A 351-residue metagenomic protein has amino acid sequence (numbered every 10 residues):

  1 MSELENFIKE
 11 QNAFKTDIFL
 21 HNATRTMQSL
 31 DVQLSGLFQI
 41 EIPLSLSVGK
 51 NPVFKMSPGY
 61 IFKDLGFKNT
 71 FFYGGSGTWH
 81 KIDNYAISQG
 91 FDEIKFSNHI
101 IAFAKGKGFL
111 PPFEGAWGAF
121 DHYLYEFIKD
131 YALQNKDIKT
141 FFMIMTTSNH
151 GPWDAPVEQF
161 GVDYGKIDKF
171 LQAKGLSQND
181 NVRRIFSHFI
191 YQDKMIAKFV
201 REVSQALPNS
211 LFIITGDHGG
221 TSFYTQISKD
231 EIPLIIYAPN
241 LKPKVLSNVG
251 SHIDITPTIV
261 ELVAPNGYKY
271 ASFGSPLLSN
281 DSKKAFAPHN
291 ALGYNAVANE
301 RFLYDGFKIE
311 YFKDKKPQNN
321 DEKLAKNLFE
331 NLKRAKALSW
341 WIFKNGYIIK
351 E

Functional and structural regions predicted by a protein language model:
M1-E351: Solvent-exposed soluble domains appended to multi-pass membrane proteins
